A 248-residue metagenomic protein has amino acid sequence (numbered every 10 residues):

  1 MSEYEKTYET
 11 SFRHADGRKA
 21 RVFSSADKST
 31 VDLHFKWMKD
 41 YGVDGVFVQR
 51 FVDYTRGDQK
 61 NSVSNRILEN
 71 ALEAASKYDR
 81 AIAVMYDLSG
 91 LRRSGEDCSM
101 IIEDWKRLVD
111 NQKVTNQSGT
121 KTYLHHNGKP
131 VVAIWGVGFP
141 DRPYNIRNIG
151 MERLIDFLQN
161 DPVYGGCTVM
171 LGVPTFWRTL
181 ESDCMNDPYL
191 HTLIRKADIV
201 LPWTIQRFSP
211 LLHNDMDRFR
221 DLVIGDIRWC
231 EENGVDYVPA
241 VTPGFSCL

Functional and structural regions predicted by a protein language model:
M1-L248: Glycan-processing catalytic domains of CAZymes
